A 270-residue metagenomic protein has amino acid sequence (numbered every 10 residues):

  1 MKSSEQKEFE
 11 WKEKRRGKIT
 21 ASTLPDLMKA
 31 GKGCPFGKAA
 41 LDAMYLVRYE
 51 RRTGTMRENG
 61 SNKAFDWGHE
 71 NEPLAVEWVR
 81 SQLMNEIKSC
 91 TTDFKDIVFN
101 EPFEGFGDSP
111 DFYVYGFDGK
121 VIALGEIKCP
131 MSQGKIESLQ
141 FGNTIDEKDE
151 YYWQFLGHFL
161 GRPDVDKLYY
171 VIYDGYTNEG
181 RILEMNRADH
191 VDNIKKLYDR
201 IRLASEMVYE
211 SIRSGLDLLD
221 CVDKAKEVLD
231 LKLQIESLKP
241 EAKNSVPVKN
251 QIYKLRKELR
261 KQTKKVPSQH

Functional and structural regions predicted by a protein language model:
M1-E70, K226-K232, T263-H270: Charged, glycine-rich intrinsically disordered N-terminal tails and low-complexity linkers that flank
F65-P73, K148, V191-Y198, K249: Generic detection of long, well-ordered alpha-helical segments
F65-S89: Acidic-basic catalytic patches of nuclease active cores, encompassing PD-(D/E)XK and other metal-cofactor nuclease
L83-P110, V114-R213: Nucleic-acid nuclease catalytic cores
V208-K226: C-terminal domain-closing interface element
L231, I235-L238, L255, Q262: Non-transmembrane amphipathic alpha-helical segments
K239-N250: Charged, low-complexity interaction regions
